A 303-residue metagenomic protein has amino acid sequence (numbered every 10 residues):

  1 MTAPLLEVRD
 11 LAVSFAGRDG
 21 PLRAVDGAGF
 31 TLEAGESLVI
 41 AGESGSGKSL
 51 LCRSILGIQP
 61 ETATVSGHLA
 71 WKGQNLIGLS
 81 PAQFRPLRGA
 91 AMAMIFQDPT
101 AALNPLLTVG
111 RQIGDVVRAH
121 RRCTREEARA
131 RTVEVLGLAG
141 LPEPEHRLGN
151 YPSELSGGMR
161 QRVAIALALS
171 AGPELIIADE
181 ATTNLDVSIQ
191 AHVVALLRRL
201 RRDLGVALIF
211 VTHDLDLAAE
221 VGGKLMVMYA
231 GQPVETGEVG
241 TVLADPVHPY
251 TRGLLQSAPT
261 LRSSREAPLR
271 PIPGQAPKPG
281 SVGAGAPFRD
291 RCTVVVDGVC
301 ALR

Functional and structural regions predicted by a protein language model:
A3-P4, P142-L148, E238-R303: Short catalytic/signature loops enriched in Gly
T64-N75: Conserved ABC transporter NBD signature motif
L76-A93, R111, A119, T241-P246 (+1 more regions): ABC ATPase NBD coupling module
I113, I165, I189, V193: Hydrophobic anchor residue at the start of the ABC signature
N150-L155, M159: Conserved ABC ATPase signature
S170-E174: A short, proline-enriched helix->beta-strand linker immediately N-terminal to the Walker B motif in ABC-type P-loop
I177, L185-A267: P-loop NTP-binding/switch modules centered on Walker-like glycine-rich loops
